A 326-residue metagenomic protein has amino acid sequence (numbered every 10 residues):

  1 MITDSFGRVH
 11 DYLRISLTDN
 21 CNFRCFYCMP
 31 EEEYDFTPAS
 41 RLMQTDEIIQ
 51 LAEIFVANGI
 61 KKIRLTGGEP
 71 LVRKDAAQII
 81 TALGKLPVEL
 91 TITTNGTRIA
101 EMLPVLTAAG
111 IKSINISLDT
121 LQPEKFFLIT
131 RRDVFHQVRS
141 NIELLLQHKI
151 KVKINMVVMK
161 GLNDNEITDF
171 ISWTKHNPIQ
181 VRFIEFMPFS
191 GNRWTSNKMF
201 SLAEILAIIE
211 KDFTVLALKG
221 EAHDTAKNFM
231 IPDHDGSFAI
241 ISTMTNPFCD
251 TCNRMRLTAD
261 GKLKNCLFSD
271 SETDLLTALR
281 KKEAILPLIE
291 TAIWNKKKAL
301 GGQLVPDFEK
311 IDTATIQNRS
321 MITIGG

Functional and structural regions predicted by a protein language model:
M1-S16, R24-F26, A57, A226-N228 (+5 more regions): N-terminal [4Fe-4S]-dependent radical SAM core
M1-T3, P247-G326: Radical SAM enzyme core and accessory elements
S5-T45, L267: Canonical Radical SAM [4Fe-4S] cluster-binding loop centered on the CxxxCxxC motif and its immediate flanking residues
L17, L65, G261: Conserved, mostly hydrophobic/aromatic
F23, P123-E124, P247, T273: Glycine-centered loop/turn positions within well-structured domains that cap or flank conserved ligand/cofactor-binding
E32-F36, L121-P123, F186-G191, E272-T273: A short, flexible beta-alpha/helix-coil linker loop
L42-L65, V72-I184: Radical SAM/AdoMet-radical enzyme domain recognition
E124, R132-R139, E143-A239, T243 (+1 more regions): Radical SAM enzyme [4Fe-4S]-AdoMet core and its adjacent flexible, acidic and glycine-rich loops/tails across
